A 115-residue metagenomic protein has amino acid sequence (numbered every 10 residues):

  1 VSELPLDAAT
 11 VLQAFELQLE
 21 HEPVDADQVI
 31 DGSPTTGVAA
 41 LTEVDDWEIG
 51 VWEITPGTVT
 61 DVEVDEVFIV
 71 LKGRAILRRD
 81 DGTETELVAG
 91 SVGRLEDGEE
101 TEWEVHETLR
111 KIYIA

Functional and structural regions predicted by a protein language model:
V1-G50: A short, N-terminal "cap"/entry segment at the start of jelly-roll beta-barrel domains of the cupin/DSBH fold
Q18-L19, P56, A89-R94: A short, sequence-level motif marking secondary-structure junctions
E43, R79-D81: Short acidic, glycine-rich loop/turn motifs
E43-E63, E96-D97: Conserved short histidine dyad/triad with adjacent acidic residue
I54, V62-L77: Short, conserved beta-strand element in jelly-roll/cupin
D61, I69, A89, D97 (+1 more regions): Conserved strand-loop elements at the edges of beta-sheets that form or border functional pockets
G82-G98: Short acidic-glycine-tyrosine-enriched beta hairpin
D97-A115: Ligand-binding loop in jelly-roll beta-barrel domains
